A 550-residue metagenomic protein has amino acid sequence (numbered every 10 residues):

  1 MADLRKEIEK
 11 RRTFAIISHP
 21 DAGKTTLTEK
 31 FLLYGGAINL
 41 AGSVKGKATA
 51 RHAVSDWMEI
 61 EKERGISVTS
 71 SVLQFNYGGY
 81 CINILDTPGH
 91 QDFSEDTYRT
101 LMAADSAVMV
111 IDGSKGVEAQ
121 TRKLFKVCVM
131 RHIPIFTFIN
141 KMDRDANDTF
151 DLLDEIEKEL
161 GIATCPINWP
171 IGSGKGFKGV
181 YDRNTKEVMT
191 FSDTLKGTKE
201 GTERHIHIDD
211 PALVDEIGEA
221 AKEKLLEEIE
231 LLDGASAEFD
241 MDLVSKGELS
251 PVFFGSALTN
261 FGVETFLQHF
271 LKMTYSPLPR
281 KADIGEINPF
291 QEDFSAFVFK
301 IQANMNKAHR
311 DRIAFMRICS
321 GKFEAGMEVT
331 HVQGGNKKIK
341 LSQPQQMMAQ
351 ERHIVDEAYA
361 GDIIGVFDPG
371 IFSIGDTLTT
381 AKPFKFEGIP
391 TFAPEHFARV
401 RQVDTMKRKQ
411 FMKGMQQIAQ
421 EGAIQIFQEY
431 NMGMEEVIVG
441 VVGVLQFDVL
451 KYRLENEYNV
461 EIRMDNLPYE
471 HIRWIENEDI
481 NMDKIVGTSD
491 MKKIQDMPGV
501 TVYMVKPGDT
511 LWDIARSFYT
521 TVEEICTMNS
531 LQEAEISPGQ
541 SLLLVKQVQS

Functional and structural regions predicted by a protein language model:
M1-M504: Structural and coupling elements of P-loop NTPases
L27, L32, L101, L511 (+2 more regions): Generic leucine side-chain signal with a strong bias for well-ordered alpha-helical environments
K492, K506, D513-S550: Extracellular LysM carbohydrate-binding repeats and other cell-envelope/extracellular binding modules
